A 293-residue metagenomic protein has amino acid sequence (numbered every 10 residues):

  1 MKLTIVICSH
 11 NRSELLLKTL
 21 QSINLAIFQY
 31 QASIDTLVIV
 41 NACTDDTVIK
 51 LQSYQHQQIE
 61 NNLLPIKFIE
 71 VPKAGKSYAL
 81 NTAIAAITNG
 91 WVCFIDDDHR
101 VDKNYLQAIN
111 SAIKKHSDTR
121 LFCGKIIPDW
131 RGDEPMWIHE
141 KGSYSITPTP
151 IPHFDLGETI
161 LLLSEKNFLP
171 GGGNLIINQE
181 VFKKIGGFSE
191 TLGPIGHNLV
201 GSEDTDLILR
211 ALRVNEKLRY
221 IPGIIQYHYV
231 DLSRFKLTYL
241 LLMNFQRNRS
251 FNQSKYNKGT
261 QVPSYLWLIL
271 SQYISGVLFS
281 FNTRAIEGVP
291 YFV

Functional and structural regions predicted by a protein language model:
R12-I27: Short, well-formed alpha-helical segments that are part of the catalytic scaffolds of diverse glycosyltransferases
S22, V40-I49, H99: A conserved acidic beta->alpha catalytic loop
V71-I87: Glycine-rich, basic loop-to-helix element that forms the pyrophosphate-binding segment of sugar-nucleotide handling
V92: Short aromatic/hydrophobic "clamp" motif used to bind/position activated sugar donors
N104-E140: Conserved donor NDP-sugar-binding/catalytic core segment of glycosyltransferases
G142-F168: Short, flexible, basic/aromatic active-site loop/helix in glycosyltransferases
G172-I177, V181-I185, L192-I224: A short, conserved alpha-helix in the catalytic core of glycosyltransferases
L242-R249, Y256-V293: Non-catalytic, C-terminal membrane-associated alpha-helical segments of glycosyltransferases
